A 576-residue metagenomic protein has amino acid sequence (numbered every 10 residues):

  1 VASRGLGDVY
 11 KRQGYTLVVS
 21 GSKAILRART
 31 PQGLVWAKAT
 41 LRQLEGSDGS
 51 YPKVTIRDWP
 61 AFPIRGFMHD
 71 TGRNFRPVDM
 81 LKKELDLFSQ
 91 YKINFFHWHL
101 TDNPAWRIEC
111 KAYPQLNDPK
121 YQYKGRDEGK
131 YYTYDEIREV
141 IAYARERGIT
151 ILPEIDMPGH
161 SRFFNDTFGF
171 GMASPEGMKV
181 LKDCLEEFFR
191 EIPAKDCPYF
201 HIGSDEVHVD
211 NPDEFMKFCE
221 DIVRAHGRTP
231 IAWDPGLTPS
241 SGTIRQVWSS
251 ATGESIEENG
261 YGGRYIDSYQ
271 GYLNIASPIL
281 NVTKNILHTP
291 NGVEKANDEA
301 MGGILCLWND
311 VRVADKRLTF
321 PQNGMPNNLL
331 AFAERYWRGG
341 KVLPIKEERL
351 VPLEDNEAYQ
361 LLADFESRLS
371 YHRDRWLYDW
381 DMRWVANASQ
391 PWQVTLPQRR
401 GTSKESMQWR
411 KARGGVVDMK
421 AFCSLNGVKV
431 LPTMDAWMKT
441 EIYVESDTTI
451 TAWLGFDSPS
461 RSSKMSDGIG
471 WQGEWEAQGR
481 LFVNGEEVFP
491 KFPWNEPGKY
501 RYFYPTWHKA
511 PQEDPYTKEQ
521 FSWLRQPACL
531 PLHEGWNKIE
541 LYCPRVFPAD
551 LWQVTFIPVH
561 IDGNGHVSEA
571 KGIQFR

Functional and structural regions predicted by a protein language model:
V1-Y10: Single conserved hydrophobic/aromatic residue that forms the stacking wall/gate of nucleotide- or nucleobase-binding
R12-C197, F218, N309-V311, Y502-T517 (+2 more regions): Feature activates predominantly on carbohydrate-active enzymes
Y131, K464-D467, Q472-V559: Beta-strand-rich ligand-recognition modules
F164-I244, W248-S255: Active-site neighborhood of glycoside hydrolase catalytic domains
S250-W392: Flexible, acidic glycine-rich loops studded with aromatic residues
D364-D435, E441, D457-S462, G470 (+2 more regions): Accessory carbohydrate-binding/adhesion or oligomerization-edge regions at the termini of glycan-active proteins
M438-T451, A528-E534: Extracellular and analogous surface-interaction loops
S446-G473: A short beta-strand element within beta-rich, extracytoplasmic domains of secreted/secretory-pathway proteins
